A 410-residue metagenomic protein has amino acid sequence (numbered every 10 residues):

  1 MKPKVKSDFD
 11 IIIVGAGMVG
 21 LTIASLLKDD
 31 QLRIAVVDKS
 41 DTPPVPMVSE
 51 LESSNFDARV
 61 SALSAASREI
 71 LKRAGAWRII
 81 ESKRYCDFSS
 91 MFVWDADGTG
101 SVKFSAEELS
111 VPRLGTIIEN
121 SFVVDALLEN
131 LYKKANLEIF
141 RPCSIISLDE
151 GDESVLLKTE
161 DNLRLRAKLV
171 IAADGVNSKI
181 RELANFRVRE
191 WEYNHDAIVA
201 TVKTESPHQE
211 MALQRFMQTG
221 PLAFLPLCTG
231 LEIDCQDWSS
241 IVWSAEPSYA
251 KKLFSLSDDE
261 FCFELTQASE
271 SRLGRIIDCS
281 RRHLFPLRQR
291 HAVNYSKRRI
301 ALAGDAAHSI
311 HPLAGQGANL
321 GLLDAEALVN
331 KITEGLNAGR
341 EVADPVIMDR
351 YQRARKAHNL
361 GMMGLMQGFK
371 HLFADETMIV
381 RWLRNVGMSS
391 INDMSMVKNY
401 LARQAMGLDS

Functional and structural regions predicted by a protein language model:
S7-D8, I80-L183, W191-D196: Conserved N-terminal helical subregion
F9-V36: N-terminal Rossmann-like FAD-binding beta1-loop-alpha1 element of flavoenzymes
K28-D57: Glycine-rich FAD pyrophosphate-binding loop
N55-A96: N-terminal FAD cofactor-binding segment of flavoenzymes
N177-A212, Q218, L222, P247-Y249 (+1 more regions): Central beta-strand plus flanking loop segment that forms part of the substrate or channel wall within the catalytic
M217-F285: Conserved FAD/dinucleotide-binding core of flavoprotein oxidoreductases
L284-L302, L360-G361, H371-L372, T377: FAD-binding beta-loop-beta segment adjacent to the flavin cofactor pocket
N330-S410: C-terminal helical "tail/cap" subdomain of flavin- and related membrane-associated enzymes
